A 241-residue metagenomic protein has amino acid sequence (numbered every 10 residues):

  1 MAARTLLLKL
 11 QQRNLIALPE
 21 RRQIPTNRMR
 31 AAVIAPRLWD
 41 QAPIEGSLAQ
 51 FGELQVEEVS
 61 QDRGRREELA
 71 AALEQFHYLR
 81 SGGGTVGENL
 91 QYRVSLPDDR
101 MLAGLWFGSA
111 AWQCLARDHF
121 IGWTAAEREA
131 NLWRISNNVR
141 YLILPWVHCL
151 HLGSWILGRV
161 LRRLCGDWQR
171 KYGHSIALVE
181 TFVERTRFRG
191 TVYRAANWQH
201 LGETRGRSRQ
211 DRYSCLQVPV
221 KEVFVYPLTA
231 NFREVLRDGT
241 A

Functional and structural regions predicted by a protein language model:
M1-K9, Q55-Q91, S95-A230: Acyl-donor binding region in acyl/amide transferases
Q11-R21, Q199-L201: A short, conserved structural fragment
A17-L18, K171, V235: Short, flexible/disordered secondary-structure transition segments
R21-P25, R205-G206: Short, Lys/Arg-rich nucleic-acid/phosphate-binding segment
Q23-R28, F224: Minor-groove-contacting beta-hairpin "wing" of winged helix-turn-helix DNA-binding domains
N27-D62: Conserved N-terminal entry element of GNAT/NAT acetyltransferase domains
F232-A241: Flexible, glycine-/basic-rich loop-and-beta segments that form/coincide with the SAM-dependent methyltransferase
